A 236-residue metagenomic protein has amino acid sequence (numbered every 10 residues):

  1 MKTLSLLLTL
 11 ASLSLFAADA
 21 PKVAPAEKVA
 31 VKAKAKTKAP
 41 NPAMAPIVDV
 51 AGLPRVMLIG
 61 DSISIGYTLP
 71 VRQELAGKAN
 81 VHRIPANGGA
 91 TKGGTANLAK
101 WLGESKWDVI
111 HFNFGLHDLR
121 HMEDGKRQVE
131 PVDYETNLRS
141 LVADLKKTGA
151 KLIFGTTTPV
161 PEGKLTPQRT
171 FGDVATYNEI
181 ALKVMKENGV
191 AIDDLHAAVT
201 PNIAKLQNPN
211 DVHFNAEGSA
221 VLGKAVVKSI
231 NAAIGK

Functional and structural regions predicted by a protein language model:
M1-L4: Positively charged n-region of N-terminal signal peptides that target proteins for export
L10-A17: Hydrophobic h-region of N-terminal signal peptides that target proteins for export in Gram-negative bacteria
P21-I110: Serine-esterase "nucleophile elbow" of acetyl-processing enzymes
Q73-N80, T95-K236: Alpha-helical cap/lid subdomain in secreted, periplasmic, or secretory-pathway luminal O-acyl-processing enzymes
